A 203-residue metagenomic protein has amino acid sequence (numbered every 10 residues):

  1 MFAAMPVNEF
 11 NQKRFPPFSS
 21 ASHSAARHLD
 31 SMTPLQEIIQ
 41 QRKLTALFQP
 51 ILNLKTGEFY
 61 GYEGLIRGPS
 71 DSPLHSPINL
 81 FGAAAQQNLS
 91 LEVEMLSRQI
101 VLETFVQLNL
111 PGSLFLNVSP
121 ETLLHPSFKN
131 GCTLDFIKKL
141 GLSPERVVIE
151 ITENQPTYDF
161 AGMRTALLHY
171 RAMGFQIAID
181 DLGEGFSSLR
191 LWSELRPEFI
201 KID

Functional and structural regions predicted by a protein language model:
M1-H23: Cyclic-dinucleotide signaling modules
S20-A83: Active-site core of bacterial EAL-family cyclic-dinucleotide phosphodiesterase domains
L47-Q49, L65, F115-S119, E150-T152 (+2 more regions): A cross-family glycoside hydrolase active-site/sugar-binding cleft signature
S70, A83-N88, V118-L123: Conserved protein-kinase N-lobe ATP-binding Lys motif
S70-L74, R98, D181: Short acidic-capped amphipathic helix/loop micro-motif used as an active-site/signal-coupling element
L91-G162: Catalytic core of bacterial c-di-GMP phosphodiesterases, primarily the EAL and HD-GYP domains, capturing alpha-helical
I137-D203: The catalytic core of metal-dependent phosphodiesterases that act on cyclic dinucleotides
